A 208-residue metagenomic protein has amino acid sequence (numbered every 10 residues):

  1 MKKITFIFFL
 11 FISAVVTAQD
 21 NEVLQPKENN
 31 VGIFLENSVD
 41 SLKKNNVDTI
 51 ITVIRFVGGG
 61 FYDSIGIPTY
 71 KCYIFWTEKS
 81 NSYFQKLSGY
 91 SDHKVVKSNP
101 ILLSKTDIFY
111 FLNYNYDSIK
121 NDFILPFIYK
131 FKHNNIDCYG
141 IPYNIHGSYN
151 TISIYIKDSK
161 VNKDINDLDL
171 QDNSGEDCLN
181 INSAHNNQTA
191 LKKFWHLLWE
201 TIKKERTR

Functional and structural regions predicted by a protein language model:
M1-P26: Bacterial Sec-dependent N-terminal signal peptides
Q19-R208: Function-determining sites in protein domains
